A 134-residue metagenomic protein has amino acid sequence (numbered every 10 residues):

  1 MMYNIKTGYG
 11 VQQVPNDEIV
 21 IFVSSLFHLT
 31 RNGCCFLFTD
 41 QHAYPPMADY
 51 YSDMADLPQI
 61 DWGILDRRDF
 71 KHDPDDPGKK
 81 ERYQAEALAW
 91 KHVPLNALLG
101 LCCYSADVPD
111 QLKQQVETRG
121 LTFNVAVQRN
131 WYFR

Functional and structural regions predicted by a protein language model:
M2-R134: Active-site-proximal loop/hinge segments that shape catalytic or ion-binding/gating pockets
